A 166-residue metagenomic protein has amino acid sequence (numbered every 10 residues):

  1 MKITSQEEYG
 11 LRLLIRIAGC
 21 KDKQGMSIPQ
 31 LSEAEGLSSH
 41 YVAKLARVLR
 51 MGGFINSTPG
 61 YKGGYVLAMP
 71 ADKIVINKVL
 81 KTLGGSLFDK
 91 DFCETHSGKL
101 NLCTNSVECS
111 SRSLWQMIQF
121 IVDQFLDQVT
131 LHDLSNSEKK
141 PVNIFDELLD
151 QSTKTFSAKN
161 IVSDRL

Functional and structural regions predicted by a protein language model:
G10-D22: Short amphipathic alpha-helical interface segments
M26-G36: A short alpha-helical element within helix-turn-helix/winged-helix DNA-binding domains across DNA-binding proteins
E33, R50-M51: Alpha-helical residues within the helix-turn-helix
H40: Key DNA-contact positions within bacterial/archaeal DNA-binding proteins
G52-K62, V66-A68: Beta-hairpin "wing" of winged helix-turn-helix
A71-H96, S111, M117-I121: Conserved segment of winged-helix/HTH DNA-binding domains
E94-L166: C-terminal regulatory/oligomerization modules of transcriptional regulators
